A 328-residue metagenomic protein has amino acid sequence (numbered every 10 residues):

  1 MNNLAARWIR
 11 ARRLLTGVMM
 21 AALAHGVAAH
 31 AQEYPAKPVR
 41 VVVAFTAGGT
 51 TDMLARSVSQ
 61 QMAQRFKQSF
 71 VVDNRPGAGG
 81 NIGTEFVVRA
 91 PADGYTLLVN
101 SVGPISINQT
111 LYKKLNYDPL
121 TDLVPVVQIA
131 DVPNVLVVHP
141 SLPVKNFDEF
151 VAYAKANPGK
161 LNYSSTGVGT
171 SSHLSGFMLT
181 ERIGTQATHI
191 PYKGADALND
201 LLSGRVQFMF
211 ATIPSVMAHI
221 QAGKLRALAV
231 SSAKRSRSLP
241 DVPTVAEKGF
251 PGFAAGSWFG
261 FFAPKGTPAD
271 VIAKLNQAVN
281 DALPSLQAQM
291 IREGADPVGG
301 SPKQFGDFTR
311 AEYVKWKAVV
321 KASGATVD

Functional and structural regions predicted by a protein language model:
M1-R10: N-terminal secretory signal peptides that target proteins for export/translocation
N2, L14-L15, Q287-M290: Short intrinsically disordered, low-complexity coil segments enriched in acidic
N3-L4, G17, Q32, P268: N-terminal compositionally biased, intrinsically disordered segments and leader/signal-like regions
A5-A6, L23-A24, P35: Generic extreme N-terminus detector
R13-G26: Bacterial N-terminal signal peptides
H30-A92, T96-D328: Conserved, function-defining micro-sites of small-solute handling proteins
